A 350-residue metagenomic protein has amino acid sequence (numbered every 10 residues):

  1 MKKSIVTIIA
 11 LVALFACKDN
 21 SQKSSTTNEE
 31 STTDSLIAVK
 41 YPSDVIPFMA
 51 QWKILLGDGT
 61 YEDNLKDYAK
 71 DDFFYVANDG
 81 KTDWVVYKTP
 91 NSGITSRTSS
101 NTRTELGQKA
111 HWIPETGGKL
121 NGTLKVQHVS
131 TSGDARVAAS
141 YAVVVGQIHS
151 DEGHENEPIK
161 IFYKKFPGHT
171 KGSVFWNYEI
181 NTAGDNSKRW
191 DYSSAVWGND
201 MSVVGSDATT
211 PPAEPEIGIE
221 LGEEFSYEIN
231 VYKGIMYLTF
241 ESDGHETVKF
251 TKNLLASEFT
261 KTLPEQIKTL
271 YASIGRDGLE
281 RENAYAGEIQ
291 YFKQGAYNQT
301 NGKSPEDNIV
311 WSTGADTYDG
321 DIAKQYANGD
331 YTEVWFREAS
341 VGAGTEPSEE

Functional and structural regions predicted by a protein language model:
K2-I8: Sec-dependent signal peptide recognition, specifically the positively charged N-region followed immediately by
A13-A16: C-terminal motif of bacterial Sec signal peptides marking the signal peptidase cleavage site
K18-S35: Short, low-complexity, disordered segments immediately C-terminal to signal peptides in bacterial exported proteins
T33-P90: N-terminal "mature head" segments of proteins
L36-Q51, G117-K119, S130-A139, G218 (+1 more regions): Ligand-recognition surfaces built from glycine- and aromatic
K66-K188, W311-Q325, W335-E350: Secretory/extracellular carbohydrate-interaction modules and structurally similar beta-sandwich "look-alikes"
G122, E223-V231, M236-F240: Short tryptophan-centered beta-strand motifs in secreted/extracellular beta-sheet-rich domains of glycan-recognition
N177-S226: Short, aromatic/His-centered strand-loop micro-motif at the edge of beta-sheets
